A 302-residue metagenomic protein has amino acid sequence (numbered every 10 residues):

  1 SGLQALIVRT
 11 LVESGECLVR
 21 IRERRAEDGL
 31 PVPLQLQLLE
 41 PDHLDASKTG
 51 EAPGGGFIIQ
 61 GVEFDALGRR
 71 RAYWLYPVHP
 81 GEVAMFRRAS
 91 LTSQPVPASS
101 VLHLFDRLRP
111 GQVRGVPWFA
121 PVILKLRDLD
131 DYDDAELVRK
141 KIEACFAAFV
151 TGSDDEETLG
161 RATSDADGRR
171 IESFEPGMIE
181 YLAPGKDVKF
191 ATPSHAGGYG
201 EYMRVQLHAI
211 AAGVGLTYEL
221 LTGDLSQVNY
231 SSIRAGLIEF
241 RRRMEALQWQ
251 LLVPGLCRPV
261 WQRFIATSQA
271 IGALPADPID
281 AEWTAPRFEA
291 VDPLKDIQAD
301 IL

Functional and structural regions predicted by a protein language model:
G2-P193, G197, A209: Structured, contiguous alpha/beta core segments that scaffold functional sites
L39-D45, T163-L302: C-terminal helix-loop subdomains that flank or include functional centers
